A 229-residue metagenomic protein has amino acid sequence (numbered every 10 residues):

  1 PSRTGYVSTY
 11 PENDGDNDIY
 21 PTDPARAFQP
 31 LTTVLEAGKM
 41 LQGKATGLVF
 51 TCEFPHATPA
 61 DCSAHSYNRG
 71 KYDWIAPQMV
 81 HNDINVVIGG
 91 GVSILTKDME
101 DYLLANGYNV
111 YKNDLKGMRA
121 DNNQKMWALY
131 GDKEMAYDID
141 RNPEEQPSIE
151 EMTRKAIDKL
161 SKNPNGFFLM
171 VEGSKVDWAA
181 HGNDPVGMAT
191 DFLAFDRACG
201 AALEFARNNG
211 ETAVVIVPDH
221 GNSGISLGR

Functional and structural regions predicted by a protein language model:
P1-T4, Y10-N13, D18, P55-R229: A post-motif C-terminal structural segment
Y6-N13, P24-K39, K44-D61: Mobile, glycine-rich extracellular loop/lid and propeptide segments that shape or gate substrate/ligand access
